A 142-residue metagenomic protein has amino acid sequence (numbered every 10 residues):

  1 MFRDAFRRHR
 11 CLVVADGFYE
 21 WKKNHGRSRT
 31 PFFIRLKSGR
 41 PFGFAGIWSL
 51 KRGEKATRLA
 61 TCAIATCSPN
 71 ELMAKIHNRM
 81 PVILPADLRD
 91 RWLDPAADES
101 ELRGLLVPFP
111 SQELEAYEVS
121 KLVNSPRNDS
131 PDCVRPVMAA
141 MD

Functional and structural regions predicted by a protein language model:
M1-D142: A structured binding-face within diverse protein domains that lines the active/interaction site
